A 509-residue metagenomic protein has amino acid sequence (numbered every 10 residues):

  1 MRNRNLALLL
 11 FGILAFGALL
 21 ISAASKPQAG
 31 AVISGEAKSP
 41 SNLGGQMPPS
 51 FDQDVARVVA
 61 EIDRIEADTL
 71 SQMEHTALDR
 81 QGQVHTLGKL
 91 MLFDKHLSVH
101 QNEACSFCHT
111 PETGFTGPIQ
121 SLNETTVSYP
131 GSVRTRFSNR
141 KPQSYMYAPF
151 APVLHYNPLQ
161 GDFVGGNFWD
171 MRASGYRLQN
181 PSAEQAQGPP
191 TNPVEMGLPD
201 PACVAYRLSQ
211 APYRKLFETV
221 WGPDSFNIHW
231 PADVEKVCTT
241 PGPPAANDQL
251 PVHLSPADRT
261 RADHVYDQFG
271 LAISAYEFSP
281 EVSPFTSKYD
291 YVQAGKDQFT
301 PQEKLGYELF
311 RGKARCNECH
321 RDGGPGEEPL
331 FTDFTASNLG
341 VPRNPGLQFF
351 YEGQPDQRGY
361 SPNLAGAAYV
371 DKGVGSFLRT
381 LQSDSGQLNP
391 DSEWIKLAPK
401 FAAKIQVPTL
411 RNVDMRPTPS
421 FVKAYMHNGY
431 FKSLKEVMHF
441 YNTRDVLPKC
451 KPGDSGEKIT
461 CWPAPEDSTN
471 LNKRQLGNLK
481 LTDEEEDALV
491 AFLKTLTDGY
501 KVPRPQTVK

Functional and structural regions predicted by a protein language model:
N3-K509: Periplasmic c-type cytochrome electron-transfer domains
